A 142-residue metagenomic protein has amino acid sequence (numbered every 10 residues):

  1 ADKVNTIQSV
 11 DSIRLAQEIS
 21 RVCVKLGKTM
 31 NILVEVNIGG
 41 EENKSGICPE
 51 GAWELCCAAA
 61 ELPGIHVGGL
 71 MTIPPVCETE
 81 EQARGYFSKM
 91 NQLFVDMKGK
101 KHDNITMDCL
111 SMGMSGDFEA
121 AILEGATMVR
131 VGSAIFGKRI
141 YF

Functional and structural regions predicted by a protein language model:
A1-G116, E124: Conserved alpha/beta-domain cores
S12, M114, F118-F142: Glycine-rich phosphate-binding active-site loops on the catalytic face of alpha/beta enzymes
